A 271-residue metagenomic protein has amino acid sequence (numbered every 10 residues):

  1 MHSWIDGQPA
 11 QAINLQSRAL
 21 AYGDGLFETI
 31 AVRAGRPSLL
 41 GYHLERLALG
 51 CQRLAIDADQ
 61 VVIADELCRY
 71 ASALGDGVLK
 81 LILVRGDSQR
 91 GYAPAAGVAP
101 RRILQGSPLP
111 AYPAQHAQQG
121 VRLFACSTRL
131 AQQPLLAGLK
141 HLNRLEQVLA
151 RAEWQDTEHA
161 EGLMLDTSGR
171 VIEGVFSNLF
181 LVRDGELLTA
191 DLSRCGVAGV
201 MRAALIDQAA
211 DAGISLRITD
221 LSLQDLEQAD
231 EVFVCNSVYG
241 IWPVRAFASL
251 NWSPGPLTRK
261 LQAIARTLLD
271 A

Functional and structural regions predicted by a protein language model:
M1-A73, V84, Q89, A93-A271: Helix-start/capping segments and mature chain N-termini
V78-L83: ATP-grasp fold ATP-binding core
